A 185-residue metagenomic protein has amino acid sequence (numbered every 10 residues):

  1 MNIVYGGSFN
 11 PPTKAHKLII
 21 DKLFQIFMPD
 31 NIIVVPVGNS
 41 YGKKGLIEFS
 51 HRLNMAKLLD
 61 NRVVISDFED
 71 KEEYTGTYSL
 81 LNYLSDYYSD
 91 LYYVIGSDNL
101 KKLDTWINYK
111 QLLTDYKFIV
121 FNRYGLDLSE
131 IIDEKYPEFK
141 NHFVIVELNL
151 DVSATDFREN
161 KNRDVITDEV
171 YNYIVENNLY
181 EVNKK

Functional and structural regions predicted by a protein language model:
M1-K185: Nucleotidyltransferase catalytic core that binds NTPs
